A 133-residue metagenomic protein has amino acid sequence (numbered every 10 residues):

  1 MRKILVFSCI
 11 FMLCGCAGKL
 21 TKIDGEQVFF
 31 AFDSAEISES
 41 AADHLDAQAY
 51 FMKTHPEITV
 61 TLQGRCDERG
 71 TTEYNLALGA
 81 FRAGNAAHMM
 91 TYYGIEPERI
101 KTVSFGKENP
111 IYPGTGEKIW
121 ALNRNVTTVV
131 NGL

Functional and structural regions predicted by a protein language model:
M1-I4: Positively charged n-region of N-terminal signal peptides that target proteins for export
M12-G15: C-terminal motif of bacterial Sec signal peptides marking the signal peptidase cleavage site
G18-A47, D67-T72: Short, solvent-exposed beta-strand/turn patches at coil↔beta or beta↔helix junctions that act as interaction loops
K22-G25, A49-Y50, T115, L133: Helix-termini ("caps") and immediately adjacent flexible loops/tails, especially at membrane-solvent interfaces
D24-E26, D33, P56-I58, E96-E98 (+1 more regions): Envelope-exposed proteins and targeting segments
F32-Q63, A87, T91-Y92, T128-N131: Periplasmic peptidoglycan-binding/anchoring modules of Gram-negative envelope and division proteins
C66-L133: Periplasmic OmpA-like peptidoglycan-binding domain that tethers envelope proteins to the cell wall
